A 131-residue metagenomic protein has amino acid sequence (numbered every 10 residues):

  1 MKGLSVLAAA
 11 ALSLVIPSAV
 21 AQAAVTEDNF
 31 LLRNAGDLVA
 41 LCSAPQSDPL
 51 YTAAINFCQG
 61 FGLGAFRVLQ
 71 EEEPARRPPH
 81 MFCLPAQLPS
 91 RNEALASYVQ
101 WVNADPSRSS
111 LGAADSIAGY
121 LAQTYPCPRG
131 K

Functional and structural regions predicted by a protein language model:
M1-S5: Positively charged n-region of N-terminal signal peptides that target proteins for export
V6, T26, S90-R91: Short amphipathic alpha-helical "recognition" segments used for binding
L7-S18: Bacterial N-terminal signal peptides
S18-V25: Sec/Tat signal peptide C-region and signal peptidase I cleavage site
V25-A35, V39-A40, A122-Q123, K131: Active-site-proximal alpha-helical scaffolds that flank and shape metal-associated catalytic sites
F30-S97: Short N-proximal segments of mature Sec-exported proteins
Q70-K131: Compact alpha-helical subdomains of small soluble proteins
